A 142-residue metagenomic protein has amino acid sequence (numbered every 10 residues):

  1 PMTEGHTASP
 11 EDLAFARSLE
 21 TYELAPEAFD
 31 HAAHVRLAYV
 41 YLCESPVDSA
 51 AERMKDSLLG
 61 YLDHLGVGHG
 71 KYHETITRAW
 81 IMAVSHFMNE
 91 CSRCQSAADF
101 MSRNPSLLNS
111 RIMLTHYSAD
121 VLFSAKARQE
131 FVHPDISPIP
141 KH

Functional and structural regions predicted by a protein language model:
P1-M2: Short, Lys/Arg-enriched N-terminal segments with co-localized hydrophobic residues within the first ~10-30 amino acids
T7-P10, T21-R93: Conserved, aromatic- and glycine-enriched, well-ordered alpha/beta core segments that occur as contiguous structural
H73-H142: A charged, amphipathic interaction segment
